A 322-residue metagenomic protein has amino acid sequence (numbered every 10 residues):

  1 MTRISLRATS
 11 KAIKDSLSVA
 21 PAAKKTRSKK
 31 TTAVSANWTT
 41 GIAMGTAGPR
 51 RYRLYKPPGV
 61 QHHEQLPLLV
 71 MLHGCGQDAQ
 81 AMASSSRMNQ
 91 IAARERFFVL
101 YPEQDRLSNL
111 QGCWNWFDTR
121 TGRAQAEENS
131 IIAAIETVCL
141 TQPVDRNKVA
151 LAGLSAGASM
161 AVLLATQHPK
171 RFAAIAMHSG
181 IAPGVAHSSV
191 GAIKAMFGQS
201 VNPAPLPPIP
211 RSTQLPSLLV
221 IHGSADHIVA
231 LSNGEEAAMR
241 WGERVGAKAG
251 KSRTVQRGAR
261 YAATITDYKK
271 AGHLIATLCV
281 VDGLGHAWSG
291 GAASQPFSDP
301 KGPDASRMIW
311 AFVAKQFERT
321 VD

Functional and structural regions predicted by a protein language model:
M1-L68, Q80-S86, R94, F98 (+8 more regions): A domain-start/cap signature at the N-terminus of enzymes
L66, G74-D78, L284: Active-site glycine-rich loops that stabilize anionic/oxyanionic intermediates across multiple enzyme folds
E103-A126: Cap/lid segment of the alpha/beta-hydrolase catalytic domain
R120-Q142, L163: Alpha/beta-hydrolase active-site loop
L151-G153, H178, I221: Short beta-strand immediately N-terminal to the catalytic nucleophile in serine-hydrolase-like folds
A158-K170: Short glycine-enriched nucleophile-adjacent loop and the immediately C-terminal alpha-helix near the catalytic center
R171-V185: A conserved short beta-strand
V220-H222, D226: Short beta-strand/loop motif that positions the catalytic acidic residue of the alpha/beta-hydrolase fold
